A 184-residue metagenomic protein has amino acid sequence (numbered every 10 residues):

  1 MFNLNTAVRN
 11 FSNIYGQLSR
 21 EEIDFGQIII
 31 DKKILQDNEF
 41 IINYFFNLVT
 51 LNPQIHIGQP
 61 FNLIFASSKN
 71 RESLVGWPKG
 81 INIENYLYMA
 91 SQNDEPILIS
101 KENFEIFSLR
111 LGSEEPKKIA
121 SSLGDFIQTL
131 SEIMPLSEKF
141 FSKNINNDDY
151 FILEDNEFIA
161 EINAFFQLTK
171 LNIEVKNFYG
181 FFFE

Functional and structural regions predicted by a protein language model:
M1, I23, R110-E114, K143-D149: Charged, low-complexity surface segments at secondary-structure and domain boundaries
M1-L98, F141, F165-E184: A surface-exposed partner-binding patch
Q59-L63, E114-S121, E154, E161 (+1 more regions): Short, exposed beta-strand "edge-strand" segments with a Pro/Gly-rich flavor and a Y/T-containing core
K69, I106-F107: General secondary-structure edge motif
S100-N103: Short acidic-glycine loop/turn motifs at beta-strand connectors
S108-F141: Compact, glycine/acidic-enriched structural inserts
L130-E184: Mixed-charge (acidic/basic) macromolecular-recognition segments
